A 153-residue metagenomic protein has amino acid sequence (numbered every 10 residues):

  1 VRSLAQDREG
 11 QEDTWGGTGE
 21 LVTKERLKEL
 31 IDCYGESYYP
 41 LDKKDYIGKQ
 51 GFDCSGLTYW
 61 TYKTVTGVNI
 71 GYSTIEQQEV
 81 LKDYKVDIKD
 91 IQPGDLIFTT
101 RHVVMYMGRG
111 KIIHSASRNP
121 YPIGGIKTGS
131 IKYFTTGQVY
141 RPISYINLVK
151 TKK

Functional and structural regions predicted by a protein language model:
V1-S55, W60-V68, T100, I113-S115 (+3 more regions): N-terminal capping segments
R2, D7, V68-I88, R101-V103 (+1 more regions): Aromatic- and glycine-rich peptidoglycan recognition patches
Q50, K89-D90: Residue "hotspots" at secondary-structure boundaries inside conserved domains
